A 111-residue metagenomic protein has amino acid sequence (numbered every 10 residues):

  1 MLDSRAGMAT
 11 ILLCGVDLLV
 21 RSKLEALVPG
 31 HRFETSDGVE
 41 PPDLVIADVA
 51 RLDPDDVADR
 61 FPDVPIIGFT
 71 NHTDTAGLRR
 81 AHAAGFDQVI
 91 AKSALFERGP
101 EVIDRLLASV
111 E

Functional and structural regions predicted by a protein language model:
M1-T10, V102-E111: Non-catalytic signal-transmission and effector/linker regions of two-component phosphorelay proteins
A9-D17: Conserved acidic segment of CheY-like receiver
L18-E34: Two-component/phosphorelay signaling modules centered on CheY-like receiver
F33-P41: Short acidic low-complexity segments
S36, G85-P100: Output/docking surface of receiver
P42-F61: Conserved phosphotransfer microenvironments
V64-T73: A short, hydrophobic beta-strand element within the central beta-sheet of small alpha/beta folds
T73-D87: Alpha4 helix (beta4-alpha4-beta5 surface) of REC/receiver domains from two-component response regulators
